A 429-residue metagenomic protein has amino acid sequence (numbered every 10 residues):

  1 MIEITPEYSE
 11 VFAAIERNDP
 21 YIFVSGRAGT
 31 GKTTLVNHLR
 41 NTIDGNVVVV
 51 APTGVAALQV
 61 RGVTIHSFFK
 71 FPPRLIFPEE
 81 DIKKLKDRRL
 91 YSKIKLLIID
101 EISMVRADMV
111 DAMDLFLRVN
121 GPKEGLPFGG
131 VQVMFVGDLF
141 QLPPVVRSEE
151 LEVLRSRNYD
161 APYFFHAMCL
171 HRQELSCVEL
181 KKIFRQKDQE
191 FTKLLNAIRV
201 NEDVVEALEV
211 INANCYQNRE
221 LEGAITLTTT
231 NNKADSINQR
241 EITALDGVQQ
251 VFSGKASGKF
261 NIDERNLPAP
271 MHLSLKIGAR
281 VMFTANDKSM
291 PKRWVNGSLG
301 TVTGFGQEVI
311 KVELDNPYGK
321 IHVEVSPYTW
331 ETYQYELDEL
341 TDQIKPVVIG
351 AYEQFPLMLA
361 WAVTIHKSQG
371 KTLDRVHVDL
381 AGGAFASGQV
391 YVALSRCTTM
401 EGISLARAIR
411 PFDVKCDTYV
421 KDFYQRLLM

Functional and structural regions predicted by a protein language model:
M1-M429: Conserved ATP-binding/catalytic motifs of P-loop helicase motor domains
